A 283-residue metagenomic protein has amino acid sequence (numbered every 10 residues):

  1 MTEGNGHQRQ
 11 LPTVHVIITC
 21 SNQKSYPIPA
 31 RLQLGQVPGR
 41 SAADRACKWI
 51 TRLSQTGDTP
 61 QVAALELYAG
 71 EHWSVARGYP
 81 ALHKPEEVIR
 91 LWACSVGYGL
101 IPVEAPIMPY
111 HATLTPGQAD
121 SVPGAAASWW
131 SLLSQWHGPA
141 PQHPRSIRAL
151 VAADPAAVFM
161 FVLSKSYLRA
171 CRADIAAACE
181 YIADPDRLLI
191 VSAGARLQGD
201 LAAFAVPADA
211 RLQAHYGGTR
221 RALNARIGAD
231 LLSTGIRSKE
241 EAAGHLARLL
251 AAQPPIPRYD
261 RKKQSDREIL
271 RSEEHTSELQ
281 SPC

Functional and structural regions predicted by a protein language model:
T2-L65: A structured, charge-rich N-terminal accessory region that forms the first stable segment of a protein and links
V16-I18, V88-S95, P102-V103, M160-V162 (+1 more regions): A structural signal for short, well-ordered beta-strand segments and their strand-loop junctions that often border
K24-P27, L100-E104, L168-C171, Q198-D200: Short catalytic/ligand-binding loop motif for oxyanion handling, primarily in non-cytosolic enzymes, centered on
V37-I89, S95-I107: Conserved catalytic-core helix/loop/strand module for nucleotide-ribose chemistry
G97-A149: Long, charge-dense
P144-G218: A charged, amphipathic interaction segment
R187-S272: Glycine-rich, aromatic-bearing surface loops/beta-hairpins
E274-C283: Single conserved hydrophobic/aromatic residue that forms the stacking wall/gate of nucleotide- or nucleobase-binding
